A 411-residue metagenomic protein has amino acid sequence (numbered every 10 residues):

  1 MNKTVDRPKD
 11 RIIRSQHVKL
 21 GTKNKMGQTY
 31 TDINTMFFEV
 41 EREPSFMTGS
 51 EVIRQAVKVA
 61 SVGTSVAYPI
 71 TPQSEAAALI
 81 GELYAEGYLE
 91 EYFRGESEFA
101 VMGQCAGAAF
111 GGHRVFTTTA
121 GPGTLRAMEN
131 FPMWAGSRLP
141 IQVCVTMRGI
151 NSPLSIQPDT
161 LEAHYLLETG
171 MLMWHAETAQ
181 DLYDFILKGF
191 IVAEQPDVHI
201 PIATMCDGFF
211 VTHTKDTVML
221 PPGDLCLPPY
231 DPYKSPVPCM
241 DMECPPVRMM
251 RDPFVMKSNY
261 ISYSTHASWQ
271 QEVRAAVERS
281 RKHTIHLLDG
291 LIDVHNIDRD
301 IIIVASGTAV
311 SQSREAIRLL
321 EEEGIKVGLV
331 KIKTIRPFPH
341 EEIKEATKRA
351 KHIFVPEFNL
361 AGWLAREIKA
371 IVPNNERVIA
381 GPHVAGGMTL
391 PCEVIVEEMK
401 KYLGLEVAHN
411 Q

Functional and structural regions predicted by a protein language model:
P8-A179, L187, D207, E376 (+1 more regions): Thiamine diphosphate
T48-I53, E278-I301, R314, R318: Glycine-/acidic-rich phosphate or pyrophosphate-binding loops and their flanking alpha/beta elements
G123-R126, R148-S152, D181-L182, F210-T212 (+3 more regions): Short gly/pro/ser/thr-enriched loop/turn and capping motifs at secondary-structure boundaries
L154-I156, V273-D289, V304-Q312, I332-P339: A general structural motif
M173-V237, H352, P356-F358, V394-Q411: Structural signature of the thiamine diphosphate
P201-D293: Conformationally flexible catalytic loops at phosphate/diphosphate-handling active centers
A316-A346: Generic long, charged, amphipathic alpha-helical segments
P356-Q411: Peripheral docking tails and interdomain loops at the edges of cofactor- or intermediate-handling domains
